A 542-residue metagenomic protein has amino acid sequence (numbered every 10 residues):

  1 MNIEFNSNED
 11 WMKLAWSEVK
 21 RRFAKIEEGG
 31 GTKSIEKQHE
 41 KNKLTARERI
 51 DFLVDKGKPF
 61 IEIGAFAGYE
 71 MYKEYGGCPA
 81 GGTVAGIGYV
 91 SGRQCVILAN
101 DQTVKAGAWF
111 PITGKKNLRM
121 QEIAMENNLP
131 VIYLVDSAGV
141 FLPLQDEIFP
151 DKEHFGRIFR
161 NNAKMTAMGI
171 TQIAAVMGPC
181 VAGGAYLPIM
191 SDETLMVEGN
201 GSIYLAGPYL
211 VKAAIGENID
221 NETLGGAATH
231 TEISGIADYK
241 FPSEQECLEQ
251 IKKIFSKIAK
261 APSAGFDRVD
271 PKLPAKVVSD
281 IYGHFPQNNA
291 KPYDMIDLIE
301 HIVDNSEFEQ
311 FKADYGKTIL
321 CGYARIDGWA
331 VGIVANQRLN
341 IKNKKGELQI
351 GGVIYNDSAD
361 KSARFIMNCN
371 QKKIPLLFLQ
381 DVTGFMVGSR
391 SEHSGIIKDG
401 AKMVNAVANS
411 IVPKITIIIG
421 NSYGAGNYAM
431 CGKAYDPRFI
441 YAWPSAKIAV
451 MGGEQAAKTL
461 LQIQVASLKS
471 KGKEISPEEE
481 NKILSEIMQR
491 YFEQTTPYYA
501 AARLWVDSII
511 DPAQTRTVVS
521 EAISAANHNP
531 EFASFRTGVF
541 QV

Functional and structural regions predicted by a protein language model:
M1-V542: Ligand-binding clefts of soluble mixed alpha/beta catalytic domains
